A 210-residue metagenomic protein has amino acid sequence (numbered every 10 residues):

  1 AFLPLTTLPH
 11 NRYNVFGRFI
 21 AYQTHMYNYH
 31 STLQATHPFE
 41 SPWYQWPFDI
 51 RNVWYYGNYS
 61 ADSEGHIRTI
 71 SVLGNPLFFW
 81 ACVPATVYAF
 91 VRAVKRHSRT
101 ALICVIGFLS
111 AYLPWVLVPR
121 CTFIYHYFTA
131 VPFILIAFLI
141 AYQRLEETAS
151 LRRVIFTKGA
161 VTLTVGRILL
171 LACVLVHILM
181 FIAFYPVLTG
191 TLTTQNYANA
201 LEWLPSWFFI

Functional and structural regions predicted by a protein language model:
A1-V15, Y22, Y29-H30, R144-I210: Transmembrane helical bundles and short interhelical boundary loops of multi-pass, membrane-embedded
F2-L73, E202-I210: Periplasmic/ER-lumenal interhelical loops and adjacent helix-loop junctions in multi-pass membrane proteins
Y59-D62, R68-H97: Hydrophobic, aromatic-rich transmembrane alpha-helices and their immediate juxtamembrane boundary segments
W80-A85, K95-V116: Transmembrane alpha-helix segments characteristic of polytopic inner-membrane glycan-assembly/cell-envelope
T86-A89, F108-W115, A137, H177-M180: Helical transmembrane-bundle signal
R92-R99, T157-V161: Membrane-interface helix-boundary motifs at transmembrane edges
V116-F128, V187-L192: Membrane-interface catalytic loops of GT-C/OST-like multi-pass glycosylation enzymes that act
T122-Q143: Hydrophobic/aromatic-rich transmembrane helices and adjacent perimembrane loops
